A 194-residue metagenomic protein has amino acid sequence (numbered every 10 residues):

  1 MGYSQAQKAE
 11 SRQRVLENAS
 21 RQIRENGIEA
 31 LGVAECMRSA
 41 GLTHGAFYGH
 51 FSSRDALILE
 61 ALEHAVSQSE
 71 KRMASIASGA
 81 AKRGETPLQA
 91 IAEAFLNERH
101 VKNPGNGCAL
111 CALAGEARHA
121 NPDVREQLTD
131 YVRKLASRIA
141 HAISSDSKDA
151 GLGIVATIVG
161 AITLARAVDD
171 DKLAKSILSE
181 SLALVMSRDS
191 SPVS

Functional and structural regions predicted by a protein language model:
M1-K8, S191-S194: N-terminal intrinsically disordered/low-complexity leader segments
R14, N18-E25, R72-I76, T157-L164: Solvent-exposed, amphipathic alpha-helical segments
R14, R21-E60: Helix-turn-helix
E60, A74-N106, I154: Hydrophobic alpha-helical connector segments
S67-K71, Q89, G105-N106, R118-S144 (+1 more regions): Amphipathic alpha-helical packing segments from all-alpha helical-bundle domains
L96-H100, L110-H119: Helix-loop "lid/cap" segments that line or gate small-molecule binding pockets
P122-T129, H141-S194: Hydrophobic/aromatic-rich alpha-helical bundle segments in the mid-to-C-terminal region
